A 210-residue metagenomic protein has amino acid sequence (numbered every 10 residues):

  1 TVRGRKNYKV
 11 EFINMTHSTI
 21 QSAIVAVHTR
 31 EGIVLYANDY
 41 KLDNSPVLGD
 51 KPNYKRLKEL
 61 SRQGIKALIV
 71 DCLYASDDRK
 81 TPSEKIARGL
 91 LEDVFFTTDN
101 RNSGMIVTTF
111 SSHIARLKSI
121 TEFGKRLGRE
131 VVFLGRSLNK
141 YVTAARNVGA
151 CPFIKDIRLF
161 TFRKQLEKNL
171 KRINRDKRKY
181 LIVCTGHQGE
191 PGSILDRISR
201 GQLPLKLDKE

Functional and structural regions predicted by a protein language model:
T1-N174, S193-K206: His/Asp/Glu-rich metal-coordinating catalytic cores of metallo-dependent phosphodiesterases/hydrolases acting on
K179-Q188: Conserved two-lobed SF2 helicase motor
K209-E210: Active-site-adjacent C-terminal substructures of enzyme catalytic domains
